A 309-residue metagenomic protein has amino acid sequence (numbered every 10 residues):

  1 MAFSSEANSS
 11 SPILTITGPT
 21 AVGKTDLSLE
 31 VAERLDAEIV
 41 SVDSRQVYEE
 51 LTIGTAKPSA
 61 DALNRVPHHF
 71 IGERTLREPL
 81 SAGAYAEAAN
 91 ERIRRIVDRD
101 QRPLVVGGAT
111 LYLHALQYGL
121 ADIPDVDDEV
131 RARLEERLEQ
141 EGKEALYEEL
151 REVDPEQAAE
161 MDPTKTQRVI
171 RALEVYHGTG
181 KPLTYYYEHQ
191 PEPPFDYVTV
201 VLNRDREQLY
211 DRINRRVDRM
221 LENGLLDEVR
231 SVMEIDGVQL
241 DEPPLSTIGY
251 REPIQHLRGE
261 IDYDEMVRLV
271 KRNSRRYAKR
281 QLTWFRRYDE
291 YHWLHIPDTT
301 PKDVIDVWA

Functional and structural regions predicted by a protein language model:
M1-A309: Phosphate/pyrophosphate-binding catalytic cores of soluble transferases and nucleic-acid-acting enzymes
